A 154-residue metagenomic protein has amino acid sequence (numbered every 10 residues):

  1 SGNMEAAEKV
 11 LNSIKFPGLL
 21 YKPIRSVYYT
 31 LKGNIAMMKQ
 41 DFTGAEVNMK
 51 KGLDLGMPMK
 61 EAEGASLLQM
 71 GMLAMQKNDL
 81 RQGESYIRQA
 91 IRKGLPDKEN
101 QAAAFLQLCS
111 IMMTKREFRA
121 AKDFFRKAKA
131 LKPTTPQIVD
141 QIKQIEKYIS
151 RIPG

Functional and structural regions predicted by a protein language model:
M4-E5, F42, L80, F118: TPR-repeat structural position
N12-P17, K50-G56, R88-G94, K127-L131: Amphipathic alpha-helical segments of tetratricopeptide repeats
L20-Y21, P58-K60, P96-E99, T135-I138: Short coil/turn linker motifs that delimit alpha-helical repeat modules in TPR/alpha-solenoid proteins
I24, T30-L31, A62, L68-Q69 (+2 more regions): "A position-specific structural signal for the A-helix of alpha-solenoid helical repeats
A120-G154: Terminal, low-structured helical/coil segments at or just beyond the last alpha-helical repeat
